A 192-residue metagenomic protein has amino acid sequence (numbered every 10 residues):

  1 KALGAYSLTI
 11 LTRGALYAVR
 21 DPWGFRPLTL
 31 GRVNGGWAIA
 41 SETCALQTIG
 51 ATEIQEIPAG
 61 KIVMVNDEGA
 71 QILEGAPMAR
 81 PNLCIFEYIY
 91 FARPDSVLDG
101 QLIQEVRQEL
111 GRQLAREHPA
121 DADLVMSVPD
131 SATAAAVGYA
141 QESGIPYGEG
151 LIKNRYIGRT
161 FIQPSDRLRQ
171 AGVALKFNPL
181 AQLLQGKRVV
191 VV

Functional and structural regions predicted by a protein language model:
K1-A132, A140-A181: N-terminal segments that mediate ammonia production and transfer in glutamine-dependent amidotransferase systems
V19, V191-V192: Generic enzyme active-site microenvironment
L114, K187-R188: Secondary-structure boundary/capping motif
L124, R188-V190: Structural motif
L183-Q185: Short, flexible hinge/linker loops that cap or flank conserved catalytic cores
